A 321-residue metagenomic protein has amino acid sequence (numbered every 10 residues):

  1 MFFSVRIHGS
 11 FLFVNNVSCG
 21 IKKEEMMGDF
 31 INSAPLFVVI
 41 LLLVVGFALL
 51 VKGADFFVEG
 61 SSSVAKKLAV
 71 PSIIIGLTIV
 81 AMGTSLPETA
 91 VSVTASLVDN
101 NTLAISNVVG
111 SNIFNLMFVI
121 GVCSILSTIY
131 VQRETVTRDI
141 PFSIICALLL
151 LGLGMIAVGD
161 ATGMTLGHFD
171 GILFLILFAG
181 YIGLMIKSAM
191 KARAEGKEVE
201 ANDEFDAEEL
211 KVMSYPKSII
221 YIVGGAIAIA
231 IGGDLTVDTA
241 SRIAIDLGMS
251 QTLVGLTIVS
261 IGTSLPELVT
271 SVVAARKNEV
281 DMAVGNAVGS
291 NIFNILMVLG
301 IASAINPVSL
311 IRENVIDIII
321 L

Functional and structural regions predicted by a protein language model:
F2-L321: Hydrophobic alpha-helical segments, chiefly the membrane-spanning helices and signal/signal-anchor peptides
